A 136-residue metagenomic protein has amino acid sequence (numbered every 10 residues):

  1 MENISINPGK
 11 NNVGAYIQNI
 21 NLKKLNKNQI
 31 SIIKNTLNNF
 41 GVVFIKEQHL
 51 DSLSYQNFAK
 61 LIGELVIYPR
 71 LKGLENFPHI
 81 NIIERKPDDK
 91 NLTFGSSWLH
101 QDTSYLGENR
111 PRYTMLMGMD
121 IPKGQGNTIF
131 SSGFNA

Functional and structural regions predicted by a protein language model:
E2-A136: Non-heme Fe(II) oxygenase catalytic core, chiefly the N-lobe of the double-stranded beta-helix
